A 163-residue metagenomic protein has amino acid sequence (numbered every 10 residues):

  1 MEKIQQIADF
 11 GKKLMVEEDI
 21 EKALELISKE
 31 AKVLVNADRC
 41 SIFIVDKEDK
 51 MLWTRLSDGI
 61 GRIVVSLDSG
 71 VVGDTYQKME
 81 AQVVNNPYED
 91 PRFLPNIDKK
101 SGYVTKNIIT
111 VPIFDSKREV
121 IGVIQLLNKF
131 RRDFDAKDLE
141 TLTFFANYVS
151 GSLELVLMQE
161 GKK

Functional and structural regions predicted by a protein language model:
M1-K22, I121, S152-K163: Signal-transmission linkers at sensory-effector interfaces
Q6-L14, D19-V35, I42, F145: Amphipathic alpha-helical coiled-coil segments that mediate homodimerization and allosteric signal transmission
R39-I63, L67: GAF sensory/regulatory domain recognition with acknowledged cross-activation on helical regulatory dimers
M51-W53, P87-N107, N128-F130: Signal-transducing coupling segments at domain and membrane junctions
I60-Q82: Acidic/proline- and glycine-rich, intrinsically disordered low-complexity segments that serve as regulatory linkers
K106-D115: A short, aliphatic-rich beta-strand micro-motif
F114-V120, K129, V156: Flexible loop/coil segments at beta-strand boundaries within sensory signal-transduction domains
T143-G151: Allosteric cytosolic regulatory segments
